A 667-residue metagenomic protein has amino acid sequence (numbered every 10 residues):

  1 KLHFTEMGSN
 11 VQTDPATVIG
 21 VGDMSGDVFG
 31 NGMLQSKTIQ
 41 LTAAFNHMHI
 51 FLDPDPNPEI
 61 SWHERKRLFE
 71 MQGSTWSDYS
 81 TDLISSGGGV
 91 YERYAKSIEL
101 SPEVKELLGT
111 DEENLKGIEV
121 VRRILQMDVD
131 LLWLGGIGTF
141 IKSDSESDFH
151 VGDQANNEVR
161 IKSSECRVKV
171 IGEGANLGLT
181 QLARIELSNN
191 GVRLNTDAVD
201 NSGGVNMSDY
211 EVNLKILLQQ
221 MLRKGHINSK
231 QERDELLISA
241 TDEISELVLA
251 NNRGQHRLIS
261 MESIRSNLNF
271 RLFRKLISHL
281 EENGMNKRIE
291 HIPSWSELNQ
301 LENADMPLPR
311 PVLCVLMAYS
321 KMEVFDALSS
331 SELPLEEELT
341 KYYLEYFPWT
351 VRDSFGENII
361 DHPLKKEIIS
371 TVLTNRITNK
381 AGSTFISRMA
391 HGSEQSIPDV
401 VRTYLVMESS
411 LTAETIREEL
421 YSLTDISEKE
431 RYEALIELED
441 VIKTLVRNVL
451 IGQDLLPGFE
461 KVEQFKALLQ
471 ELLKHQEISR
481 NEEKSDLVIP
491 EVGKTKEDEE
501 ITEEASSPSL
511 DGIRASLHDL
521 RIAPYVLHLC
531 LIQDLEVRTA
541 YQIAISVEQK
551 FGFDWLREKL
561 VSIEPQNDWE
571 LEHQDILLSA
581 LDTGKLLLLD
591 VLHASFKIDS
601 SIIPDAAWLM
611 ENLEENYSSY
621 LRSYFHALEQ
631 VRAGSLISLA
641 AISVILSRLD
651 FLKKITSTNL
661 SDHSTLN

Functional and structural regions predicted by a protein language model:
K1-N667: Non-transmembrane, aqueous-exposed alpha-helical and coiled segments at domain scale
